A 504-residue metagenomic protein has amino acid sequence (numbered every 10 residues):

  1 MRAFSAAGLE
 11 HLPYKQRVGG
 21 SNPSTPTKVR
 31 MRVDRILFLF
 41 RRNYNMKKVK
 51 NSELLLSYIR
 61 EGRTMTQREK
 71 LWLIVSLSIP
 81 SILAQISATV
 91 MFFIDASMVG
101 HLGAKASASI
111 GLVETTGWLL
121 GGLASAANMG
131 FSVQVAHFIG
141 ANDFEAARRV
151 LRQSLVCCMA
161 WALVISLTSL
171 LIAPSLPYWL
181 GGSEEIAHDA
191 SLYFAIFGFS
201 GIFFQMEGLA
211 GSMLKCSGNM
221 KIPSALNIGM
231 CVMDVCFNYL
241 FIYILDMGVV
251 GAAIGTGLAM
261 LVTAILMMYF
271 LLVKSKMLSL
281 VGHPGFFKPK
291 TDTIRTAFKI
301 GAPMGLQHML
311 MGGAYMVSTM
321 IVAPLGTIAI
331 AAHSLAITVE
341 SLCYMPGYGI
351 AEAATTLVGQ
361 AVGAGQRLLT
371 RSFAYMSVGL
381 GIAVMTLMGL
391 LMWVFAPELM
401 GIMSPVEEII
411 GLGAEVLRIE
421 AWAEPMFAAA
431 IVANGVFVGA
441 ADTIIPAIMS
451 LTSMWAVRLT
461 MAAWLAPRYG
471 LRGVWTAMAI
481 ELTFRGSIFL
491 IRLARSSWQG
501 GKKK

Functional and structural regions predicted by a protein language model:
A6-A7, G20: Short, positively charged low-complexity motifs
F40-S81, V135-I202, M233, I244-A302 (+2 more regions): Short alpha-helical transmembrane segments in multi-pass integral membrane proteins
S76-D95, I196, E207, A259-T263 (+4 more regions): Transmembrane helical elements of multi-pass membrane transporters/channels
Q85-T89, G122, A162, S166 (+12 more regions): Residue-level hotspots within the lipid-embedded alpha helices of multi-pass solute transporters
V90-A108, P177-E184, L240-M247, M309-L342 (+3 more regions): Helix-terminus/linker motif at the lipid-water interface of multi-pass membrane proteins
F93-S97, L167, S175, L209-M213 (+8 more regions): Alpha-helical transmembrane segments of multipass membrane proteins
S107-L167, F204-P223, T319, A332-A396 (+1 more regions): Small-residue-rich hydrophobic transmembrane alpha-helices
N128, S132, I196-K215, P223-C231 (+5 more regions): Short runs within selected transmembrane alpha-helices of multi-pass transporters and secretion channels
